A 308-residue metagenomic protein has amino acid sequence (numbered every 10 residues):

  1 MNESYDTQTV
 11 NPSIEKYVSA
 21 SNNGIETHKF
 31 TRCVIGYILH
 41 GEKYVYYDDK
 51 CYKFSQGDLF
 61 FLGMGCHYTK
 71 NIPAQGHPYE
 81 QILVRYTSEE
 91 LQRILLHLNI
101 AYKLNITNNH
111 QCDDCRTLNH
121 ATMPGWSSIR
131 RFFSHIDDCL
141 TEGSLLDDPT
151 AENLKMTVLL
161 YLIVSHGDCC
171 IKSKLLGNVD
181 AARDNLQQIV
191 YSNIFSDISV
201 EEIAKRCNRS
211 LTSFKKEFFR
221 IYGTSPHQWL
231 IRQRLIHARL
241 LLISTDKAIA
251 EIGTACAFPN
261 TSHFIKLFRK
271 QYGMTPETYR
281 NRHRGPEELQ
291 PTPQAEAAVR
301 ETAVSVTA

Functional and structural regions predicted by a protein language model:
Y5-H110, L145: N-terminal regulatory/effector-sensing and dimerization cores that precede helix-turn-helix DNA-binding domains
G57, F214-F218, H263-F264, F268: Short hydrophobic/aromatic patch on the recognition helix
N108-S127, L140-S196, E201-C207, R220-Q228 (+1 more regions): Short, Lys/Arg-enriched, Trp-marked, Pro/Gly-tolerant hinge/linker segments that flank
I129-F132, I136-C139: Amphipathic alpha-helices that form helix-helix packing interfaces
Q188-S192, D197, E201-E202, K216 (+2 more regions): Terminal helix-turn-helix DNA-binding modules in bacterial transcription factors
